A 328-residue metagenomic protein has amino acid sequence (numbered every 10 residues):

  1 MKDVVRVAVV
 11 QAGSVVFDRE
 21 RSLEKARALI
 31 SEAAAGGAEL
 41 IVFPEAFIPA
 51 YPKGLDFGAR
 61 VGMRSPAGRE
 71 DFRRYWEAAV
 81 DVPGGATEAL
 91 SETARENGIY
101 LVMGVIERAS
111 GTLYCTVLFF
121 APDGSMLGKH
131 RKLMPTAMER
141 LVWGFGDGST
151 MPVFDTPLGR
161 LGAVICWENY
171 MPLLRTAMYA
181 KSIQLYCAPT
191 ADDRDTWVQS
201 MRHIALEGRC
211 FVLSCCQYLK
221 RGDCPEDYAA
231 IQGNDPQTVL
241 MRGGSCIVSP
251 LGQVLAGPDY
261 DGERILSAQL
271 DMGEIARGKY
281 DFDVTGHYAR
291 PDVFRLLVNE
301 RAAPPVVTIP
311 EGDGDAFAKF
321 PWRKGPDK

Functional and structural regions predicted by a protein language model:
K2-V9: Extreme N-terminal starter segment of soluble prokaryotic enzymes
V4, F120-P122, V248-S249: Short, acidic, Ser/Thr-enriched surface-loop or helix-capping motifs
Q11-S31: N-terminal phosphate-binding loop and adjacent alpha-helix
R19, S31-P122, D192-R194, V198-G208: Cys-nucleophile CN-hydrolase/nitrilase-fold catalytic domain and related Cys-dependent amidase chemistry that acts on
P49, D56, L118, H130-T136 (+2 more regions): Short beta->alpha transition motifs characteristic of CBS
D81-V82, A86-E88, E92-E96, E107-Q184 (+3 more regions): Active-site catalytic loop in hydrolytic enzyme cores
M103-V105, T116-F119, P152-V153, S214 (+2 more regions): Short beta-strand scaffold segments in enzyme catalytic cores
Q217-K328: C-terminal beta-strand edge segments of enzyme domains
